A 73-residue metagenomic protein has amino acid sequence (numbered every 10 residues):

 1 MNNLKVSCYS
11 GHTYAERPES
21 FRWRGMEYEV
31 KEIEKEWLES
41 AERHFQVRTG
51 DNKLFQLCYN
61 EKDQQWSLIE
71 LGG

Functional and structural regions predicted by a protein language model:
M1-G73: Cysteine-centric segments in proteins
